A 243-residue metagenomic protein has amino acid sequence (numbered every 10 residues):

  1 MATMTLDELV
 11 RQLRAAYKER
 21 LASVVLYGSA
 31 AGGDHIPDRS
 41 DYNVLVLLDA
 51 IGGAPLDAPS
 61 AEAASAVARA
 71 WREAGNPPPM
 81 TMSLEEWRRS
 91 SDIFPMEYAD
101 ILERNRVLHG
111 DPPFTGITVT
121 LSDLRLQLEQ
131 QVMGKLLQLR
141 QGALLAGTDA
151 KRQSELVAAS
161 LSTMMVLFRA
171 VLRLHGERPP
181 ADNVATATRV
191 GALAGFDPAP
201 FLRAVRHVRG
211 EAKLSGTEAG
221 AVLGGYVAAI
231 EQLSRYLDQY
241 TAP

Functional and structural regions predicted by a protein language model:
M1-Y17, G32-R39, V44-F94: Metal-dependent nucleotidyltransferase catalytic core
M4-D7, Y17, L21, N105-H109 (+1 more regions): A nucleotide- and high-energy phosphate-metabolite-utilizing enzyme signature
L6, T118-P243: Conserved nucleotidyltransferase catalytic core and NTase-mimicking acidic/glycine-rich helix/loop elements in nucleic
L21, G75-P79, H109, P179 (+1 more regions): Secondary-structure boundary/capping signal
A22-A30: Short gly/ser-rich loop at a beta-strand->alpha-helix junction or flexible surface loop bordering the NTP-binding
S65-E155, A242: Conserved NTP/Mg2+-binding pocket subregion across the NTase superfamily
